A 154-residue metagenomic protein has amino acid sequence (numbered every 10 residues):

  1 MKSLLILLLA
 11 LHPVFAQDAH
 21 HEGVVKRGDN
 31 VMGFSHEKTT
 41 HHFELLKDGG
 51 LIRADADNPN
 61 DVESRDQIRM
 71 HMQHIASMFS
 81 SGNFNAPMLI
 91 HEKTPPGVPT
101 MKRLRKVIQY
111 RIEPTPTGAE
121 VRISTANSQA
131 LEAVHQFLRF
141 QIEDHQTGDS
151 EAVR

Functional and structural regions predicted by a protein language model:
M1-S3, Q17: Generic structural signal for short, solvent-exposed loop/turn connectors between secondary structure elements
S3-H12: Sec-dependent N-terminal signal peptides
A16-R154: Intrinsically disordered, low-complexity terminal tails/loops enriched in metal-binding residues
